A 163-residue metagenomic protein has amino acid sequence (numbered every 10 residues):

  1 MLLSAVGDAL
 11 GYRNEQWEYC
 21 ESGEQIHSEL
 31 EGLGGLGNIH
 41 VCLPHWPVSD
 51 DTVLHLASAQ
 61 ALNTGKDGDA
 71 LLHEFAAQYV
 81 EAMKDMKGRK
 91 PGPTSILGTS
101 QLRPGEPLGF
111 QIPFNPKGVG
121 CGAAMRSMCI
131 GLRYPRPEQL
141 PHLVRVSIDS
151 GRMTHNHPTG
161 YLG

Functional and structural regions predicted by a protein language model:
M1-G163: Structured, active/binding-site neighborhoods that engage oxygen-rich ligands
